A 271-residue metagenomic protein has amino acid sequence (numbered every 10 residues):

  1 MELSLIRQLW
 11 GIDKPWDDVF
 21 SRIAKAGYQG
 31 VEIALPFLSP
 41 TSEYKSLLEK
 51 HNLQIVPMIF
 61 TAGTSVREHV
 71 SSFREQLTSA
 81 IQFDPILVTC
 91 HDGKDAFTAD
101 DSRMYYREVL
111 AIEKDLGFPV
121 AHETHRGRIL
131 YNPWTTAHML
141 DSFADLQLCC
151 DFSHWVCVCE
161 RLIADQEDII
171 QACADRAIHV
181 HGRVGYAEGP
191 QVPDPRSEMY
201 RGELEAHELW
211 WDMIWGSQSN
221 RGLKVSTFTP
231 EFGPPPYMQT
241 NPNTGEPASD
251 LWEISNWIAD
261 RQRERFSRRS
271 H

Functional and structural regions predicted by a protein language model:
M1-E75, I81, N256-H271: N-terminal pre-domain/capping segments
M1-Q8, V31-I33, L53-F60, I86-C90 (+4 more regions): Hydrophobic faces of well-ordered beta-strands that scaffold small-molecule active sites in alpha/beta enzyme cores
E2, D13, D17-R22, S142-L146 (+1 more regions): Histidine-acidic metal/acid-base catalytic patches
I6-I12, A34-P36, F60-T64, G93-D95 (+4 more regions): Active-site beta-loop-alpha junctions enriched in small/polar residues
W16-D17, T41-S42, V70, S102-R103 (+3 more regions): Conserved strand-to-helix beginnings and helix N-cap segments that scaffold or border functional pockets
Y44-T64, Y106-G117, S142-F143, E205-G216: Alpha-helix-loop-beta-strand connector modules within alpha/beta enzyme cores
T61-R74, A96-A99, R103-Y105, Q191-R201 (+1 more regions): Surface-exposed, active-site-proximal loop segments in enzymatic domains
S65-Q147: Active-site acidic/histidine proton-transfer and metal-coordination neighborhood in alpha/beta enzyme cores
